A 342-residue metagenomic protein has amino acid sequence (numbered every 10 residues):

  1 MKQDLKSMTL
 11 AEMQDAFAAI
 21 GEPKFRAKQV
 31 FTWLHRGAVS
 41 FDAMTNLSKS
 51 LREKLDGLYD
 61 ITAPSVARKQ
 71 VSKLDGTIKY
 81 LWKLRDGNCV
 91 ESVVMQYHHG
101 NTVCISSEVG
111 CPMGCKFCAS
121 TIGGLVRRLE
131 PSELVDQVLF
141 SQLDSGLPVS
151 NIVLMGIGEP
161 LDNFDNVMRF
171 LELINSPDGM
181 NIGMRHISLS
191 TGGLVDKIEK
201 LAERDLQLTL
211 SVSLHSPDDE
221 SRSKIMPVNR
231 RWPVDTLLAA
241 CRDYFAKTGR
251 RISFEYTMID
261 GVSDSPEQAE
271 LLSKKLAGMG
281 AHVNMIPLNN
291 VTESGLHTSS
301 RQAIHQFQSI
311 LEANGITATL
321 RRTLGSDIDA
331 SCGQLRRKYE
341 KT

Functional and structural regions predicted by a protein language model:
M1-N88, R242-R251, Y256-T342: Auxiliary Fe-S-binding modules of radical SAM enzymes
S72, S106-S107, S120, S190 (+1 more regions): Short linear Ser/Thr-Pro motifs
K73, R85, Q96-H98, G193 (+1 more regions): A generic beta-sheet turn/junction motif
C89-V94: A short loop-to-beta-strand scaffold at the N-terminal edge of the catalytic core in hydrolase folds
Q96-E133: Canonical Radical SAM [4Fe-4S] cluster-binding loop centered on the CxxxCxxC motif and its immediate flanking residues
T121-N151: Conserved alpha-helical substructure of the radical SAM core
Q142-N151, G156-T319: Conserved AdoMet/S-adenosylmethionine-binding subsite of the radical SAM
